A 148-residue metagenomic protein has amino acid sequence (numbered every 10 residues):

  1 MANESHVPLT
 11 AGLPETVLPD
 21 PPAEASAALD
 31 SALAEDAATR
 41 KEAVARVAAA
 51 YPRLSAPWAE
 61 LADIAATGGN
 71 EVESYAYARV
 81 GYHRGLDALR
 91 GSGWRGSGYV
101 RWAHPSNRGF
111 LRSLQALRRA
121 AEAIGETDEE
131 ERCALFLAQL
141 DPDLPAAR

Functional and structural regions predicted by a protein language model:
M1-A56, L61-W94, L114, R119-R148: N-terminal alpha-helical interaction modules that lie
S55, H104-N107, L111: Start-of-helix signal in alpha-solenoid helical-repeat scaffolds, especially tetratricopeptide repeats
G98-W102: Solvent-exposed, charged amphipathic helical/linker segments at domain boundaries
